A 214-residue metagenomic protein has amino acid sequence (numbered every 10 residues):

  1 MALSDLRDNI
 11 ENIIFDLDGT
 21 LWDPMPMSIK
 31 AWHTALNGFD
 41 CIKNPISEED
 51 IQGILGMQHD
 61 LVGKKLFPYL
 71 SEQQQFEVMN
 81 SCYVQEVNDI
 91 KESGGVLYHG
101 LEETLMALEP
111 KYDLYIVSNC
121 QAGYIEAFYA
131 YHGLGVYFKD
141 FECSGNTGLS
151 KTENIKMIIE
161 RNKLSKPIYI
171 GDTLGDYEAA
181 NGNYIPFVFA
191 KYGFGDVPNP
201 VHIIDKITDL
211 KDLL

Functional and structural regions predicted by a protein language model:
M1-I10, A122, E126-L214: Asp-based, Mg2+/Mn2+-dependent phosphohydrolase catalytic module
L6-H99: N-terminal helical cap/lid subdomain that shapes the substrate entry/recognition surface in HAD-like hydrolases
D16, T20, S118, D172: Conserved G/P- and acidic residue-centered "switch" motifs that form tight phosphate/ATP-binding loops in soluble
L21, L114, Y169: Conserved SAM-binding loop
D23, I116-S118, F189: Hydrophobic residues in well-ordered beta-strands that form the structural core
M27, Q58-L61, V96, E103 (+4 more regions): Short alpha-helical
N88-I116, A122, T152: Short, acidic loop-to-helix structural element flanking the phosphoryl-transfer center in phosphate-processing enzymes
